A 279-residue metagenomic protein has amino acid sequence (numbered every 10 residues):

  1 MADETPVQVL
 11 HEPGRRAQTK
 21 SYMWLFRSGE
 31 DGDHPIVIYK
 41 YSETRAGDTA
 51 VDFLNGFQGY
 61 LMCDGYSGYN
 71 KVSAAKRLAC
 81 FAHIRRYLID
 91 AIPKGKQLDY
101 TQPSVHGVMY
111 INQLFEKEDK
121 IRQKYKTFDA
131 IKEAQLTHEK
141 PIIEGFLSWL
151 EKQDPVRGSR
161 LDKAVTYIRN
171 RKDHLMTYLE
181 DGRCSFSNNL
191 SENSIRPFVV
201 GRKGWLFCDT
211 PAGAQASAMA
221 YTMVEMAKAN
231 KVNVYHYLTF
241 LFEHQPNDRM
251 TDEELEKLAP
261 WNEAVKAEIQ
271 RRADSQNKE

Functional and structural regions predicted by a protein language model:
M1-E279: Catalytic center-proximal scaffold of phosphoryl-transfer enzymes
